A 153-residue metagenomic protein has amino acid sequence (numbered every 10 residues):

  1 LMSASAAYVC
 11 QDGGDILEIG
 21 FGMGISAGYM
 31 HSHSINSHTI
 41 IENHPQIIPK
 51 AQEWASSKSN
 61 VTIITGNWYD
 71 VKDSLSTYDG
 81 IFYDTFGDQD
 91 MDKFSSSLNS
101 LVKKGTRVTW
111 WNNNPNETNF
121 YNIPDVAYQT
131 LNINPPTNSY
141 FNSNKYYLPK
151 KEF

Functional and structural regions predicted by a protein language model:
L1-G14: Conserved alpha-helix/loop element of class I SAM-dependent methyltransferases that forms part of the SAM/SAH-binding
D12-G24: Conserved class I S-adenosyl-L-methionine
D15, N36-S37, N60, R107: Residues at the starts of beta-strands that form the adenosine-phosphate
M23-I35: Conserved SAM-binding loop of SAM-dependent methyltransferases across substrates and taxa, primarily the Class I
S37-E42, W110: Conserved SAM-binding motif I beta-strand of class I
I41-L75: S-adenosyl-L-methionine
Q46-K50, W54, Q89-F153: C-terminal substrate-binding/active-site "lid" region of AdoMet-derived donor-dependent transferases
Y69-I81, T85, Q89: A short acidic, Gly/Pro-enriched loop at the edge of an enzyme's catalytic core that lines a small-molecule cofactor
